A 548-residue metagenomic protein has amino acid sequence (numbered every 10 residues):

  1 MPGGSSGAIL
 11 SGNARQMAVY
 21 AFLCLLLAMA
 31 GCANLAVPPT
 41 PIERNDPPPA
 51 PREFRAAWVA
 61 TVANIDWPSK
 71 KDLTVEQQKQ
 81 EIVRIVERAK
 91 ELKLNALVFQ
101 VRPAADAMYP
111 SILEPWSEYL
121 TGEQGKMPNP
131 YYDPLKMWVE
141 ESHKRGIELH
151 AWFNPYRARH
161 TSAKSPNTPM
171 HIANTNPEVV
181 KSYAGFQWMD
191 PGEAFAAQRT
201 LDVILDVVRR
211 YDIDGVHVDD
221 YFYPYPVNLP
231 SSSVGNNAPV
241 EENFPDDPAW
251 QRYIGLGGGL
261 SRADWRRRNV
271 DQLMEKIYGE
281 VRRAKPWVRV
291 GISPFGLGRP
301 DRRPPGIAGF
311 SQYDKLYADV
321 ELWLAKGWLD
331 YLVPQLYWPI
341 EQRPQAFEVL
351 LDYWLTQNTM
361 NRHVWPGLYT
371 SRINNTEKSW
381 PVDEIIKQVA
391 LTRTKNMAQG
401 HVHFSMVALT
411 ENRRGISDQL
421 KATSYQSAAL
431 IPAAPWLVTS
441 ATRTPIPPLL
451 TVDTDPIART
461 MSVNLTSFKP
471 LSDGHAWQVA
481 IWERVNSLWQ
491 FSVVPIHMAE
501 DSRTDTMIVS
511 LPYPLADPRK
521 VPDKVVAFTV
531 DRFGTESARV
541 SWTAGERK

Functional and structural regions predicted by a protein language model:
A60-Q80, A151, Y156-R210, K315: Active-site-adjacent "subsite" loops/lids of carbohydrate-active enzymes
Q80-D106: Catalytic domains of carbohydrate-active enzymes, especially glycoside hydrolases
A107-G122, R157-Y183, D220-G255, R302-S311: Aromatic- and acidic-residue-enriched segments that line the glycan-binding/catalytic groove of carbohydrate-active
P245-P304, F310-T376: Glycoside hydrolase catalytic-domain groove-lining segments
Y317-E321, A325-R343, M360-V438: Substrate-binding cleft of secreted/luminal carbohydrate-active enzymes
R459-D473: Conserved aromatic anchor
P514-T535: Beta-strand-rich modules
R532-K548: Extracellular fibronectin type III
